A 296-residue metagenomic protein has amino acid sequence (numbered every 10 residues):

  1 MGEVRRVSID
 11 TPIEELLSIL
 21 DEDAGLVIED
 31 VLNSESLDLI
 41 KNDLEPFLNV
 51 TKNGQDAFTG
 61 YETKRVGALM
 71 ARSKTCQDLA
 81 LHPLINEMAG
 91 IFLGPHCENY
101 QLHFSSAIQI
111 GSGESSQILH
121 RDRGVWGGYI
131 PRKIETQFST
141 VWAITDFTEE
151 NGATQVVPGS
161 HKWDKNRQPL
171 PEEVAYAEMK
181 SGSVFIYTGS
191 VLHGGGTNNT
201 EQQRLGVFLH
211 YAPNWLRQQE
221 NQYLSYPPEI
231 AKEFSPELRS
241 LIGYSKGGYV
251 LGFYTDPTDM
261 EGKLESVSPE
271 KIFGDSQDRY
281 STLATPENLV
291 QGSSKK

Functional and structural regions predicted by a protein language model:
M1-D23, E29-L119, R123-Y129: Non-heme Fe(II)-dependent double-stranded beta-helix
V27, Q101-H103, V156, I186-Y187: A structural signal for short, well-ordered beta-strand segments and their strand-loop junctions that often border
N33, Q77-L81, K133, A175-E178 (+1 more regions): Aromatic-acidic/polar surface patches that form glycan- and anion
F104-A107, T140-W142, V207-Y211: A structural signal for short, well-ordered beta-strand segments
I108, D146-F147, S190-V191: Short Ser/Thr-interspersed hydrophobic loop/turn segments at strand-loop and sheet-helix junctions that line or gate
G113-E178, L216-Y226: Catalytic core of non-heme Fe(II) oxygenases with the double-stranded beta-helix
R167-I186, V191, G196-K296: Conserved double-stranded beta-helix
